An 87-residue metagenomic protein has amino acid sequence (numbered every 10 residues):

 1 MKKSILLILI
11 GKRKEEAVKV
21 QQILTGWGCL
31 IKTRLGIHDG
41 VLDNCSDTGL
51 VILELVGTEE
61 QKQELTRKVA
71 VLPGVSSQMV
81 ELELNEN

Functional and structural regions predicted by a protein language model:
M1-N87: Long, contiguous binding/interaction regions
